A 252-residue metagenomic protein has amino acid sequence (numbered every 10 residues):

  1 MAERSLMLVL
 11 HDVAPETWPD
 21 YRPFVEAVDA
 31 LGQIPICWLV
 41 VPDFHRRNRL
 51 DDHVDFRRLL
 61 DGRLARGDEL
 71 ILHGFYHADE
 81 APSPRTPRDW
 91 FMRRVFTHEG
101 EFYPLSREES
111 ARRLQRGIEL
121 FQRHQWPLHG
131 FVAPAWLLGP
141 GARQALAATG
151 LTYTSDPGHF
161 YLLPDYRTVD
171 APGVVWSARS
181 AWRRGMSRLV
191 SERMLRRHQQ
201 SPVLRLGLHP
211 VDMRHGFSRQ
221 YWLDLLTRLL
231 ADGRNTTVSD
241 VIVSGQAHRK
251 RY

Functional and structural regions predicted by a protein language model:
M1-E69: Active-site beta->alpha N-cap acidic-glycine motif
L6-L10, I36-W38, L70-H73, L128-F131 (+3 more regions): Hydrophobic faces of well-ordered beta-strands that scaffold small-molecule active sites in alpha/beta enzyme cores
D12-D20, P42-D55, A78, P82 (+4 more regions): Acidic-and-aromatic substrate-binding clefts and catalytic sites of carbohydrate-active enzymes
P35-V40, Y153, V203, L208-Y252: C-terminal domain-boundary segment and adjacent tail
E69-R88: Short, solvent-exposed beta-strand-terminating loops
P84-L105: Active-site gating loops and adjacent loop-to-helix segments of metal-dependent hydrolytic enzymes
Y103-W176, R214, R219: Catalytic domains of cell-wall/extracellular-matrix polysaccharide-remodeling enzymes, centered on de-N-acetylation
R167-F217: A conserved mid-domain beta-alpha-beta active-site/ligand-binding segment of alpha/beta enzyme cores
